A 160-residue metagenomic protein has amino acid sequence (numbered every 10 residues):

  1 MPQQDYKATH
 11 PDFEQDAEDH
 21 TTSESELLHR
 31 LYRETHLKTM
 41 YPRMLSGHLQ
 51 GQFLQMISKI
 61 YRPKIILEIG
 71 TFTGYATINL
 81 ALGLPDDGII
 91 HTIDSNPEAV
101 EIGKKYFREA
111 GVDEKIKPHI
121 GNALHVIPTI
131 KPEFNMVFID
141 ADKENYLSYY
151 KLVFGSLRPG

Functional and structural regions predicted by a protein language model:
M1-M136, K143-G160: A short alpha-helical cap/connector motif
